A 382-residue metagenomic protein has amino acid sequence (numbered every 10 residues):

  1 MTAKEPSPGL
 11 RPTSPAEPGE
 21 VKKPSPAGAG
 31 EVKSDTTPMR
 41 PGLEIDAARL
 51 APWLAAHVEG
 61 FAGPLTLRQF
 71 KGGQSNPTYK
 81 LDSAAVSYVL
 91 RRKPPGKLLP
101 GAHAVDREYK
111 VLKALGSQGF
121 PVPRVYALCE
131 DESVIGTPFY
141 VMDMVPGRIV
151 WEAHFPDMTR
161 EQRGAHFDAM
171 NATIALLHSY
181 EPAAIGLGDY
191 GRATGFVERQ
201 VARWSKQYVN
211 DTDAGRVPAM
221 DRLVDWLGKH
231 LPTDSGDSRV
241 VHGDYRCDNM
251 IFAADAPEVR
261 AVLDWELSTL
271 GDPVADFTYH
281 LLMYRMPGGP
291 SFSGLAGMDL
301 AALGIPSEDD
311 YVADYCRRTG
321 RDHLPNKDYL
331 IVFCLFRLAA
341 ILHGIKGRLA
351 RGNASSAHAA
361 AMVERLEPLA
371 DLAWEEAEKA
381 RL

Functional and structural regions predicted by a protein language model:
P18-E20, A27-G30: Glycine-biased, low-complexity coil/linker segments
V32-F61: Juxta-kinase regulatory segment immediately upstream of eukaryotic protein kinase catalytic domains
P64-W226, H230-V240, A253-A256: ATP-binding pocket architecture of kinase catalytic cores
G191-R192, D322-C334: All-alpha amphipathic helical-bundle segments outside canonical DNA-binding/catalytic cores that form hydrophobic
V240-H242, C247: Catalytic-loop of the protein kinase fold
L263-S268: Activation of the activation-loop gatekeeper triad in protein kinase-fold domains
A275-T319, C334-R351: Active-site activation/catalytic loop segments of kinase-like enzymes and analogous catalytic loops in related
